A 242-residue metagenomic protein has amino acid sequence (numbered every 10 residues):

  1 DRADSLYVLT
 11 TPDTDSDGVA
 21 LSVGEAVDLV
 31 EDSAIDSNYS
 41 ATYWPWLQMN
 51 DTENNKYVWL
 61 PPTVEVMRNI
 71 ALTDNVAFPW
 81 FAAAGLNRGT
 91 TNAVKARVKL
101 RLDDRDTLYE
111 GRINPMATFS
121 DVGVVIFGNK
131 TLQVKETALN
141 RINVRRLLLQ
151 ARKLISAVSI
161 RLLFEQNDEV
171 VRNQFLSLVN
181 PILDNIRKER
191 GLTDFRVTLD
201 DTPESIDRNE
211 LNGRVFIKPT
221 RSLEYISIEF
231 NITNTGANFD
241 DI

Functional and structural regions predicted by a protein language model:
D1-I242: Structured, hydrophobic secondary-structure cores that serve as assembly/anchoring elements
